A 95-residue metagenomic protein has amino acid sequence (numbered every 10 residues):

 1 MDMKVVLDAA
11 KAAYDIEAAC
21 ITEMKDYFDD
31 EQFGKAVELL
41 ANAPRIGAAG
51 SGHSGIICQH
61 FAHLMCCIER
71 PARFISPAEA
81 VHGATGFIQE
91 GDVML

Functional and structural regions predicted by a protein language model:
M1-M94: Conserved N-terminal alpha-helical segment that immediately precedes and caps sugar-phosphate-binding
